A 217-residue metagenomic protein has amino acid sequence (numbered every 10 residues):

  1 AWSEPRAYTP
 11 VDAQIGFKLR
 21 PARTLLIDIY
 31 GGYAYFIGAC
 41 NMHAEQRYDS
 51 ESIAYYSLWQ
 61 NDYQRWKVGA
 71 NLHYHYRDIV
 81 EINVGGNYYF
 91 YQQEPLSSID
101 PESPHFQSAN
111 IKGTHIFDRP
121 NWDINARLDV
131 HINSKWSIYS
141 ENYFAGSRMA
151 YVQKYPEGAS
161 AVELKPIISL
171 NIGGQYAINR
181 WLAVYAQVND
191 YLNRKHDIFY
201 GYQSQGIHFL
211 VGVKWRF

Functional and structural regions predicted by a protein language model:
A1-D12, Y35-Q64, Y89-N125, F144-A177 (+1 more regions): Outer-membrane beta-barrel domain signature, especially the mid-to-C-terminal portions of large Gram-negative OMP
P10-Q14, R23-T24: Flexible, glycine-rich linker and terminal segments associated with outer-membrane beta-barrel/transport systems
I15, I29-Y35, V84-Y88, S140-F144 (+1 more regions): Transmembrane beta-barrel strands of outer-membrane/channel proteins
I15-P21, A70-Y74, G86, A126-V130 (+3 more regions): Residues on the lipid-exposed face of transmembrane beta-strands in outer-membrane beta-barrel proteins
K18-L19, R23, H43-E45: Transmembrane beta-strand segments of outer-membrane beta-barrel domains in Gram-negative and organellar OMPs
R23-I29, D78-V84, S134-Y139, R180-A186: Repeated loop/turn-to-beta-strand initiation elements of outer-membrane beta-barrel proteins
D123-E141: Gram-negative (and chloroplast) outer-membrane scaffold detector with strong preference for beta-barrel transmembrane
